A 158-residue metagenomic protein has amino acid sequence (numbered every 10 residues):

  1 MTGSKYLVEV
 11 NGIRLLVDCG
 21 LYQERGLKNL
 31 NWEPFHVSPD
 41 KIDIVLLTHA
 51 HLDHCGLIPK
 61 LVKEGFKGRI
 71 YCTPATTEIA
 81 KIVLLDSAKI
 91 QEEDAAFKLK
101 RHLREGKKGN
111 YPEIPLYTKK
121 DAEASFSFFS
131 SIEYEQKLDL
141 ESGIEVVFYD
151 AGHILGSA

Functional and structural regions predicted by a protein language model:
M1, A122, F129-I132, I154: Short solvent-exposed loop/turn micro-motifs enriched in small/polar/acidic residues
M1-G3, G20, G152: Glycine-centered small-residue hotspots that permit tight backbone geometry or close packing
T2, L52-C55, L155-S157: Active-site environment of divalent metal-dependent phosphoester hydrolases
G3, K28, P34, L138-E141: Hydrophobic alpha-helical segments, principally membrane-spanning helices and signal/leader peptides
K5-L7: Short acidic loop-to-beta-strand element that houses the catalytic metal-binding Asp/Glu of nuclease active sites
V10, S131-A158: Catalytic core of the metallo-beta-lactamase
V10-G68, C72-F129: Pre-active-site segment of Zn-dependent metallo-hydrolases
